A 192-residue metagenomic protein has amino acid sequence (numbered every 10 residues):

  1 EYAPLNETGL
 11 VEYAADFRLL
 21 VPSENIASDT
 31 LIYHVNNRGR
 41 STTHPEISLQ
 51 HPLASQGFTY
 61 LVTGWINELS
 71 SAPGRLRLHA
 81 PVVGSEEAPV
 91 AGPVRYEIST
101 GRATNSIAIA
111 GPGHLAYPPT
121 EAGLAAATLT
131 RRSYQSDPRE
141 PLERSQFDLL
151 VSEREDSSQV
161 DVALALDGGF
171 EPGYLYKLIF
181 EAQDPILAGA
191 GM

Functional and structural regions predicted by a protein language model:
E1-M192: C-terminal His-loop and adjacent cap/lid subdomain of alpha/beta-hydrolase
